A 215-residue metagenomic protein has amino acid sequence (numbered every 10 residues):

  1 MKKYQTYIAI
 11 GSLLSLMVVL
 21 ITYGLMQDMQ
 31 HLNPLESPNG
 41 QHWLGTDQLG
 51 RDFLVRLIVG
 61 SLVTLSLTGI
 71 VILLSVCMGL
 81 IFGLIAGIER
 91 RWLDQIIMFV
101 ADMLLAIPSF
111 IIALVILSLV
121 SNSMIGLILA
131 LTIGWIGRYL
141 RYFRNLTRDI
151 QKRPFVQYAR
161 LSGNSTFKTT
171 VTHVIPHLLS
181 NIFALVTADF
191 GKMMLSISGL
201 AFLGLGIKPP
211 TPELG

Functional and structural regions predicted by a protein language model:
M1-D28, L178-L179: N-terminal signal-anchor/first transmembrane alpha helix
V18-V55, G204: Short membrane-interfacial helix/loop motifs at transmembrane-helix boundaries
W43, D47, G87-I88, L93 (+2 more regions): Generic hydrophobic transmembrane alpha-helix motif, especially the helices
T46-R51, E89, L104, Y158-H177: Short helix-to-coil transition segments within interhelical loops that connect adjacent transmembrane helices
F53, L57, S61, L65 (+5 more regions): Hydrophobic alpha-helical elements at and bordering transmembrane segments of multi-pass membrane proteins
F53-I88: Transmembrane alpha-helix signature in integral membrane proteins
I72, N122-T172, N181-F190: Membrane-cytosol interface at the C-terminal ends of specific transmembrane alpha-helices in multi-pass membrane
S118-L119, T147, S196-G215: Glycine-rich helix-loop "coupling/hinge" segments at transmembrane-helix boundaries in multipass transporters
